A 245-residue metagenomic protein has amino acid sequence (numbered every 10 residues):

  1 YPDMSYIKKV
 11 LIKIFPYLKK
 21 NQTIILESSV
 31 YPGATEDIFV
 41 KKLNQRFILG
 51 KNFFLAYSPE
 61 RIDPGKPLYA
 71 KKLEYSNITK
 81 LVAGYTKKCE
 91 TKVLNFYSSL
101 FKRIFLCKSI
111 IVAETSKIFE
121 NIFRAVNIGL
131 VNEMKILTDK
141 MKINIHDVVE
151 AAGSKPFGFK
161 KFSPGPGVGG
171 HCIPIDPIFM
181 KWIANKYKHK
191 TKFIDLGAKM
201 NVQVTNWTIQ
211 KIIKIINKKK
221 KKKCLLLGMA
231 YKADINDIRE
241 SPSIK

Functional and structural regions predicted by a protein language model:
Y1-K245: Structural/interface elements that position substrates and couple domains in central-metabolism enzymes
